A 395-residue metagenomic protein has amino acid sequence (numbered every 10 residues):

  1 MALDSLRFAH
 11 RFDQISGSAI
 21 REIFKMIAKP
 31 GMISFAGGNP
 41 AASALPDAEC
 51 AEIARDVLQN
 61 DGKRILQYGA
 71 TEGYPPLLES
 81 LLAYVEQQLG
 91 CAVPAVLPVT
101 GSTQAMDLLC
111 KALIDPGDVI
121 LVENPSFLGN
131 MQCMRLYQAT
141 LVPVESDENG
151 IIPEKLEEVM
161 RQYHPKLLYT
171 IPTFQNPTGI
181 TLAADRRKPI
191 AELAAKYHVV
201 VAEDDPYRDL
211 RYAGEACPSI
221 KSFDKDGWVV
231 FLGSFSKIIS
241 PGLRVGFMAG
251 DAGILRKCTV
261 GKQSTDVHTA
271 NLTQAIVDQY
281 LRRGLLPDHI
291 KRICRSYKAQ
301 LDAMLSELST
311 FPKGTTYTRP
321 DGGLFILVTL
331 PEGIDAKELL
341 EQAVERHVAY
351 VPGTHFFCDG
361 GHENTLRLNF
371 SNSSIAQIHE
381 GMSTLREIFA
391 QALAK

Functional and structural regions predicted by a protein language model:
M1, E345-R346, D359-K395: PLP-dependent enzyme catalytic core of the Aspartate aminotransferase-like
R11-G101, L108, R282, A349 (+1 more regions): N-terminal small-domain helix-loop-helix segment of the aminotransferase-like
R64-H198, R208-D226, Y297, A376 (+1 more regions): Conserved core of the PLP fold type I
K225-R295: Conserved core segment of the aminotransferase class I/II
A249, L327-T329, N369-S371: Short hydrophobic/aromatic beta-strand micro-patches that form the beta-sheet surface supporting nucleotide- or nucleic
D278, R295-L305, T316-T329, L339-E341: Conserved glycine-rich beta-strand-loop-beta hairpin in the small C-terminal domain of fold type I
I334-L339, A376-E380: Short, conserved charged micro-motifs
